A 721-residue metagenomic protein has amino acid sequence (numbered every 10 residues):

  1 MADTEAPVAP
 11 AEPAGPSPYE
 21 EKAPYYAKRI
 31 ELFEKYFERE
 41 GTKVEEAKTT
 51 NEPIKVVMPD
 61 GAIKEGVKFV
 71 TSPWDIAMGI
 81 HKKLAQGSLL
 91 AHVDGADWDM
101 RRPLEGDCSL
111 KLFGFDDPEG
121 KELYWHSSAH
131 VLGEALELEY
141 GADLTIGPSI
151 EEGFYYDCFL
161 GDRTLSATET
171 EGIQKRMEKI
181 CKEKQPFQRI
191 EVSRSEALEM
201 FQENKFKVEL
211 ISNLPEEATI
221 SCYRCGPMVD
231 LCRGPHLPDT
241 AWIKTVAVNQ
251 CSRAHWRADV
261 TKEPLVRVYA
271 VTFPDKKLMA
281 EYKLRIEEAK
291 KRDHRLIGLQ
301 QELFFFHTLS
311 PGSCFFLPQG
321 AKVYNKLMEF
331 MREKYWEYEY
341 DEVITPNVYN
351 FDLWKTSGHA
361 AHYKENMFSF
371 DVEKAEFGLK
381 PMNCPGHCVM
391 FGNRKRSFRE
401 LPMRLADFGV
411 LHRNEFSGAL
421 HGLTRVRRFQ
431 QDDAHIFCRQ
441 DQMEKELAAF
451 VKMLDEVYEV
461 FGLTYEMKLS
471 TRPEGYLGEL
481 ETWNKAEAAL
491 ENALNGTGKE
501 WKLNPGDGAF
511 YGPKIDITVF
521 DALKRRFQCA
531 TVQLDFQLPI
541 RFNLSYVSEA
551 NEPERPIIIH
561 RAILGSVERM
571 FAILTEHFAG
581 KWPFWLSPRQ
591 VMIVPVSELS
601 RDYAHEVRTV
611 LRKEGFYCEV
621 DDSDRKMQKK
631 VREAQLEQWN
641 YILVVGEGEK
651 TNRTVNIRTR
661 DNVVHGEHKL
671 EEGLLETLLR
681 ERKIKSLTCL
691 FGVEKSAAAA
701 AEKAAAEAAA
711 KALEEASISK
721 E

Functional and structural regions predicted by a protein language model:
M1-T145, S149-E151, Y155-E721: NTP/phosphate- and nucleic-acid-binding module
